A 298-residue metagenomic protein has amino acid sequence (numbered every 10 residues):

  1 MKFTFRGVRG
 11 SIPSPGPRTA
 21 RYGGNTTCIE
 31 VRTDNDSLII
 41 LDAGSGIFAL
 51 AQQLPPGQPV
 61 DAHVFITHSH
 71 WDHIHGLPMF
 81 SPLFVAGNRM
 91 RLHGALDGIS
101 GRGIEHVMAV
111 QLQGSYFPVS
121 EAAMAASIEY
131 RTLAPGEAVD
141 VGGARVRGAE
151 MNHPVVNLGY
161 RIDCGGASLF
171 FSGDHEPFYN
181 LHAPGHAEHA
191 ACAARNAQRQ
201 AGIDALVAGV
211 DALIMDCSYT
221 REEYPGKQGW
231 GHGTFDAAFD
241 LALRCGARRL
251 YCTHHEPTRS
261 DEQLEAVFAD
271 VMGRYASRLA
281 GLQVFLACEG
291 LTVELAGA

Functional and structural regions predicted by a protein language model:
M1-H186, D261-A298: Binuclear metal-dependent hydrolase catalytic cores
Y179-L282: Cap/insert and terminal regions of metallo-dependent hydrolase folds
